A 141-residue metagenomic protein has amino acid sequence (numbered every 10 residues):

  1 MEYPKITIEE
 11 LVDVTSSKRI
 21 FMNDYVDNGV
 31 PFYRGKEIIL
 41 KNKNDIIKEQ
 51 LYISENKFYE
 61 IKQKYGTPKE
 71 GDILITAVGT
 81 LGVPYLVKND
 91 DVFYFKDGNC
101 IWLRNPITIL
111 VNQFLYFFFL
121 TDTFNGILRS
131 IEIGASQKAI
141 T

Functional and structural regions predicted by a protein language model:
M1-M22, D27: Non-catalytic DNA-recognition/assembly elements of restriction-modification systems
R19-I20, Y59-K62, N89, G134: Short, solvent-exposed loop/turn positions at domain surfaces that link secondary-structure elements or cap domain
N23-F32, N44-I53, Y65-K69, Y85-G98 (+2 more regions): Short, surface-exposed loop/turn microsegments at beta-strand edges and helix-strand junctions
I38: Hydrophobic pocket-lining residues within nucleotide cofactor-binding pockets
G71-I73: Structural motif
A77, F93-I101, Q113, E132-T141: A short glycine-rich beta-alpha junction/loop motif
G79-V83: Short, charged beta-turn/beta-strand-edge "cap" motif at the junction between a beta-strand and an adjacent loop
N112-S130: Glycine- and charge-enriched low-complexity intrinsically disordered segments
